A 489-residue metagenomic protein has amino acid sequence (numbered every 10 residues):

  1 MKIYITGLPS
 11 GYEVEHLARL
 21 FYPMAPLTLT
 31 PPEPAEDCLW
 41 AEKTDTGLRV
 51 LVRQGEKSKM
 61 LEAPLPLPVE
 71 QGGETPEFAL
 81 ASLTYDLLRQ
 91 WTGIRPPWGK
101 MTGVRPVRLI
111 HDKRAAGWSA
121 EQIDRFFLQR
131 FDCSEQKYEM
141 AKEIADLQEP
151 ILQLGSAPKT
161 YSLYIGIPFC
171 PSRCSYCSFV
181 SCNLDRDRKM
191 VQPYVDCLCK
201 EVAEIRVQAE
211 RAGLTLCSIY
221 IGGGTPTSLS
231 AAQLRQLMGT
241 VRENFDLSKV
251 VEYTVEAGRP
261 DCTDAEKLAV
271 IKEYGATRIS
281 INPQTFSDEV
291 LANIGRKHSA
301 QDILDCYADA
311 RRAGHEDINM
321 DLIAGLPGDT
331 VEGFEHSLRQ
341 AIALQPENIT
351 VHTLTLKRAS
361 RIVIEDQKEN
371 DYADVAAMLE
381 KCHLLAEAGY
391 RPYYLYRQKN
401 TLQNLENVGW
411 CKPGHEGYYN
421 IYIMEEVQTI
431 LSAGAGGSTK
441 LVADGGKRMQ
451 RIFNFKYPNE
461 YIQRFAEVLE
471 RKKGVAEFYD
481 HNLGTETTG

Functional and structural regions predicted by a protein language model:
M1-R108, D112-A116, A120, P413-G489: Radical SAM enzyme core and accessory elements
P34-E36, T355, A359, V363-A433: A C-terminal junction/extension of Radical SAM enzymes
V50-V52, I165, I279-I281: Short beta-strand motif preference
L88-R95, A115-L163: N-terminal [4Fe-4S]-dependent radical SAM core
E143, Y176, V255: Key residue(s) within conserved catalytic/signature motifs
P158-V195: Canonical Radical SAM [4Fe-4S] cluster-binding loop centered on the CxxxCxxC motif and its immediate flanking residues
G166, S280, N348-H352, I421 (+1 more regions): Beta-strand scaffold of nucleotide-dependent catalytic cores
S181-E380: Conserved non-cysteine loop/helix-boundary elements of the Radical SAM core domain that shape
